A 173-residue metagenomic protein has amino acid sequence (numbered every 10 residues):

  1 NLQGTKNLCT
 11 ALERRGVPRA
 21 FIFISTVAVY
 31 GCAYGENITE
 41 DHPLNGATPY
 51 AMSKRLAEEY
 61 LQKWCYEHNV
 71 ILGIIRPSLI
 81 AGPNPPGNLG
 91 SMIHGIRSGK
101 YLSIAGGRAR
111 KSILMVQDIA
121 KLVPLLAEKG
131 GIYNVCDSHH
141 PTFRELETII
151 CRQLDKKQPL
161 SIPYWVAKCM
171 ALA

Functional and structural regions predicted by a protein language model:
K6-P49, C65: Conserved Rossmann-fold NAD(P)-dependent oxidoreductase catalytic core, especially the SDR/UDP-sugar
V29, I80-G82, I119: Conserved sequence/active-site signature of Rossmann-fold short-chain dehydrogenase/reductase
Y50-A51, A81, K111: Catalytic tyrosine of NAD(P)H-dependent dehydrogenase/reductases that use a Tyr as the general acid/base
L56, P85-S91, A105-N134: Substrate-positioning beta->alpha
E59-P83: Conserved beta-loop-beta element that borders a ligand/cofactor-binding pocket
S91-I113, D155-A173: Alpha-helical membrane-targeting segments
L126-A173: Mid/C-terminal beta-alpha module of Rossmann-like enzyme folds, strongest in SDR-family dehydrogenases/epimerases
